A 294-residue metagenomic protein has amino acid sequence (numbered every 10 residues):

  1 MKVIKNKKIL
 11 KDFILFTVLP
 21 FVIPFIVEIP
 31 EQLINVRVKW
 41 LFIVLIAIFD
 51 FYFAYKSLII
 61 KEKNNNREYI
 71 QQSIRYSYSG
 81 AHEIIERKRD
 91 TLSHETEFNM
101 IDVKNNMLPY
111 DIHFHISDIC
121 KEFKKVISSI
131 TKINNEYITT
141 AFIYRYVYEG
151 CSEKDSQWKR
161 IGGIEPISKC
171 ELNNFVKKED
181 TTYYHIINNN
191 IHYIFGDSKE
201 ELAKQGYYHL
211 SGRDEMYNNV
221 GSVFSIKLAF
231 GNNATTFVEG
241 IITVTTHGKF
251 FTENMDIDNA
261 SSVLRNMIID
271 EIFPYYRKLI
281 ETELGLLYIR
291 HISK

Functional and structural regions predicted by a protein language model:
M1-N64: Hydrophobic, helix-forming membrane-interacting segments
V3-I4, M107, N254-N259: Short, flexible/disordered intra-domain loops and linkers
V38, L45, F49-I161, R290-K294: Intrinsically disordered, low-complexity terminal regulatory regions
R145-N218: Regulatory sensory and allosteric helical modules in signal-transduction proteins and certain transcription factors
R145-V147, F230-N232, T246-G248: Short, flexible loop/turn elements at secondary-structure junctions
G206-T236: Helix-to-coil/beta transition segments that act as allosteric "coupling" elements at the rims of sensory or catalytic
V238-K294: Juxtadomain coupling helices with adjacent low-complexity linkers
